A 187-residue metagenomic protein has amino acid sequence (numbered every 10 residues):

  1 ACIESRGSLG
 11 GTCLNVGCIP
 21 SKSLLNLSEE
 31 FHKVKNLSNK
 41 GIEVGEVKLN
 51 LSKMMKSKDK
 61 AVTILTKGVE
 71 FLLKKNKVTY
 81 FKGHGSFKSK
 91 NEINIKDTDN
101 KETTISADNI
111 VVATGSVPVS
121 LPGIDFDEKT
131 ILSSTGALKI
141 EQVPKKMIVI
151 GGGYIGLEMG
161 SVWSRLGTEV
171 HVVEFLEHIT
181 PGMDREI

Functional and structural regions predicted by a protein language model:
A1, T79, E169: Residue-level detector of anion-binding/catalytic polar loops
A1-I3, I148: Hydrophobic, aliphatic-enriched repeat segments that assemble into extended interaction scaffolds in large eukaryotic
E4-V143, L176-T180, I187: Glycine-rich flavin
E141-M183: Rossmann-like NAD(P)H-binding beta-loop-alpha module
